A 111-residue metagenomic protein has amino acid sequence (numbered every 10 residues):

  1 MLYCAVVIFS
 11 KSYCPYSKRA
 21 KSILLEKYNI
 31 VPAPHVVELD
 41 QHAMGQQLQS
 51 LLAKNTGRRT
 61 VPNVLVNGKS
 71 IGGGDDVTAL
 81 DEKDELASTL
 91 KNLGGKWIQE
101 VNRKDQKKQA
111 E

Functional and structural regions predicted by a protein language model:
M1-H35: Local sequence-structure signature of Cys/Sec-based thiol-disulfide redox active-site neighborhoods
V6, R19, L25, N29 (+5 more regions): Short amphipathic alpha-helices and their capping/turn residues within compact interaction modules
V7-S10, H35-E38, N63-L65, S70-I71: Beta-strand cores of modular interaction/reader domains in eukaryotic scaffold and signaling proteins, especially PDZ
S10-Y13, E38-H42, A79: Amphipathic alpha-helical protein-protein interaction segments
A20-S22, L48, N67, D76-V77: Short coil/turn segments at secondary-structure boundaries
V31-Q47: Thiol-based oxidoreductase modules, predominantly thioredoxin-like and allied folds used for disulfide exchange
L52-T60: Thiol/disulfide oxidoreductase modules built on the thioredoxin-like
V66-K107, E111: Non-catalytic, surface beta->alpha helical segment in thiol-disulfide oxidoreductase systems
